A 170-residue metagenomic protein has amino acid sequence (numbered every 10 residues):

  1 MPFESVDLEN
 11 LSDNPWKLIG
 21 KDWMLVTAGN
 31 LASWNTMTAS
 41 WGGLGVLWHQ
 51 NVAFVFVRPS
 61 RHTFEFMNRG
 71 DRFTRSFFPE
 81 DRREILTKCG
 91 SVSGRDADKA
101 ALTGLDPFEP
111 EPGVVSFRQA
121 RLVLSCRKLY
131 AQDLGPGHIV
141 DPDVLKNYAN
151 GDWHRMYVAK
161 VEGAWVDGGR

Functional and structural regions predicted by a protein language model:
M1-R170: Active-site-proximal mixed secondary-structure blocks
